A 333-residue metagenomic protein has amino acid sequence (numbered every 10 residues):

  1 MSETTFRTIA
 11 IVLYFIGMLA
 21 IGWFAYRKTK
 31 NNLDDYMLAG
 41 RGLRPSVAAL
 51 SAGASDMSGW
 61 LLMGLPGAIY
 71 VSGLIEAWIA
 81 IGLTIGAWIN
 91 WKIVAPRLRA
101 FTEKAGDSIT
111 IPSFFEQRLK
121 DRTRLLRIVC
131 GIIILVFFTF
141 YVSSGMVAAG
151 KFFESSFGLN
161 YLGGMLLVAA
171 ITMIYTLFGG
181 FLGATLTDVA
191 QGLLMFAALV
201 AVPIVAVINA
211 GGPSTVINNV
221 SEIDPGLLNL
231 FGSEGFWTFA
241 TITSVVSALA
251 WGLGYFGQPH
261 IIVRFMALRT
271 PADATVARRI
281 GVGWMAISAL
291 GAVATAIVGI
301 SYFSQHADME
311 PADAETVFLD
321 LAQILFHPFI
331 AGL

Functional and structural regions predicted by a protein language model:
M1-A10, V71-G82, F153-G163, L230-A248: Interfacial loop-to-helix junctions that mark the boundaries of transmembrane helices in multi-pass membrane
M1-L62, T176-G179, A198-I204: Membrane-interface "cap" regions at the ends of multi-pass membrane proteins
F15-M18, S55-D56, L83-A87, I134-L135 (+4 more regions): Residue-level recognition of pore/gate-forming positions within transmembrane alpha-helices of multi-pass
I21, A25-T29, W91, A95 (+6 more regions): Hydrophobic alpha-helical segments and their helix-loop junctions in multi-pass secondary transporters
M37-D107, I242-G254, I261-A307, D320-G332: Membrane-interface helix-loop-helix modules in multi-pass membrane proteins
G42-S46, L119-I128, F157-L167, E234-T241 (+2 more regions): Membrane-interfacial loop-to-helix junctions in multi-pass transporters
W78-T176, S247-G254, I300: Helix-loop-helix module between adjacent transmembrane segments
